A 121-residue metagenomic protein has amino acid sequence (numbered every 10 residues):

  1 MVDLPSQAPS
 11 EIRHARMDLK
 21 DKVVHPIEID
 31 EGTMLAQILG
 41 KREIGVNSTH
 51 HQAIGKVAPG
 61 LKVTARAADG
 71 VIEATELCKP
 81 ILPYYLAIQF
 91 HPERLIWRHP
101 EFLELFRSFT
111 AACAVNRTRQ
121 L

Functional and structural regions predicted by a protein language model:
M1-D3: Class I SAM-dependent methyltransferase SAM-binding "motif I" and its flanking Rossmann-like core
P5-L121: Amide-donor transfer/coupling interface in amidating biosynthetic enzymes
